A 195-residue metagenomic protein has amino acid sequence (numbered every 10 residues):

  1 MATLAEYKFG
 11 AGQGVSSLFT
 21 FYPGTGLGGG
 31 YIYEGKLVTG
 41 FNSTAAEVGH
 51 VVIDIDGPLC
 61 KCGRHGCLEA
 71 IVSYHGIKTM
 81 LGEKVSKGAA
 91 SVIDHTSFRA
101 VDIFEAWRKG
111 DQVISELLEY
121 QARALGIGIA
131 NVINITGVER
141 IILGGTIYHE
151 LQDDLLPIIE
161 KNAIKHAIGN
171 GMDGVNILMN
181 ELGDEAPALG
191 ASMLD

Functional and structural regions predicted by a protein language model:
M1-A2, G24-G28, I55: Conserved A3 ("GATE") glycine/threonine-rich loop of ANL adenylate-forming enzymes
M1-E6, A11-Q13, F19-F21: ATP-dependent carbohydrate kinase catalytic cores
K8-V15, L37, V52-D195: ATP-binding/phosphotransfer module of carbohydrate and carboxylate kinases, centering on a glycine-rich
L18-Y22, G28, K61: Short glycine-aspartate micro-motif
P23, G29, L143-G145: A structural signal for short, well-ordered beta-strand segments
Y33-E34: A cytosolic small-molecule/anion-sensing beta-strand core signal
T44-E47: Structural signature of FAD isoalloxazine-binding scaffolds in flavoprotein oxidoreductases
